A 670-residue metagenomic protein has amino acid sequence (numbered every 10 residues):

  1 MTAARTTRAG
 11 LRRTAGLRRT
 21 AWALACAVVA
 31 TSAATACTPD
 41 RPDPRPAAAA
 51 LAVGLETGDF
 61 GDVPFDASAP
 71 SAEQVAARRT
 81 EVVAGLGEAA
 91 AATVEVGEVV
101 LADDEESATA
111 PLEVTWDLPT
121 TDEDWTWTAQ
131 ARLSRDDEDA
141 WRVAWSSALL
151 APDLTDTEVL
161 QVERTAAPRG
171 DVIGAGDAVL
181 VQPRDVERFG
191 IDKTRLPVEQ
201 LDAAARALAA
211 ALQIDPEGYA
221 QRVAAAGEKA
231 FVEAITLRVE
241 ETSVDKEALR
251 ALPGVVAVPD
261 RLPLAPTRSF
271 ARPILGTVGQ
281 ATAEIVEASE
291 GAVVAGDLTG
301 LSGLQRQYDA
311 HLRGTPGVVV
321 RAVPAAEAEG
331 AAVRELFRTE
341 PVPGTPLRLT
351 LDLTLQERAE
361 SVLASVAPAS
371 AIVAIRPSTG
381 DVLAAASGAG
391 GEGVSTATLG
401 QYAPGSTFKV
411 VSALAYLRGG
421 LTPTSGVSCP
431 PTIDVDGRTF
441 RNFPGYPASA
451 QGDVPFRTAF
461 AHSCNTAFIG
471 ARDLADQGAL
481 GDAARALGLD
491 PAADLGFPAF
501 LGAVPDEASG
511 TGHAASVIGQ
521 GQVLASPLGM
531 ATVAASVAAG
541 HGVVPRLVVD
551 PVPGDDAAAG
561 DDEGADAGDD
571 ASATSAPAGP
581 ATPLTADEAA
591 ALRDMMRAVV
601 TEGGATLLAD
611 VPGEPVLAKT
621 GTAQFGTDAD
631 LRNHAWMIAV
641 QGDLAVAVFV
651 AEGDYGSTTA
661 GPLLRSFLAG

Functional and structural regions predicted by a protein language model:
T2-P39: Secretory targeting and sorting signals
D40, P46-A49, F60-P111: Short solvent-exposed beta->alpha transition segments
A50, D66-P70, D117-T120, V159-E163 (+12 more regions): Second-shell loop/turn segments in exported
E113, T126, S134, R142-S146 (+4 more regions): Small/polar-residue-rich segments within soluble enzyme cores
T128-R135, A635-W636: Hydrophobic/aromatic beta-strand elements that line small-molecule binding cavities or substrate pockets in beta-rich
V172-D185, A359, I372-L383: Short, glycine-anchored, charge-dense loop/turn motifs used at functional sites
P324-L336, P368-Q401, A415-E652: Beta-lactam-recognizing serine transpeptidase/beta-lactamase-like catalytic domain environment
A328-S370: Conserved, well-ordered alpha-helix/loop/beta-strand core segments that scaffold catalytic motifs
